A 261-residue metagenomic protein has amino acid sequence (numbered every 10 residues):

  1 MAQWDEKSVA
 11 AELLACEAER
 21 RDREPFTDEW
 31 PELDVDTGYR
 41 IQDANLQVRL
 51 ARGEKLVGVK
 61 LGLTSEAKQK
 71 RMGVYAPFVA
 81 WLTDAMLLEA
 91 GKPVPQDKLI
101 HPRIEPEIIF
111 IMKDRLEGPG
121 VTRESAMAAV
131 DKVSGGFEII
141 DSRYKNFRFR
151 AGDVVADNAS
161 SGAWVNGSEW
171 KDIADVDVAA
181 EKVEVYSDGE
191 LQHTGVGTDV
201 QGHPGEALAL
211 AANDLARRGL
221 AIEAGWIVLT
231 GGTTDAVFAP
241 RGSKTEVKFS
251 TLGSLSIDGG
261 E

Functional and structural regions predicted by a protein language model:
A2-H203, P240, K244, L252-E261: Catalytic-core "active-site belt" of small-molecule-metabolizing enzymes, emphasizing His/Asp/Glu-rich regions
L208-A236: A conserved acidic, glycine/proline-rich C-terminal tail/linker
G232-E246: Low-complexity, intrinsically disordered Gly/Pro/Thr-rich segments
